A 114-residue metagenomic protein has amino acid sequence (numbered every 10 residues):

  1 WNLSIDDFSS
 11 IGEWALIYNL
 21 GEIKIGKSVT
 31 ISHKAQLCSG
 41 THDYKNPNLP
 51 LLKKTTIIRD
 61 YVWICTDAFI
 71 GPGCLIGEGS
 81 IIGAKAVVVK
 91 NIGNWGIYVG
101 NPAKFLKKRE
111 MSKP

Functional and structural regions predicted by a protein language model:
W1-L75, G96, N101-P102, L106-K113: Flexible, glycine/small-residue-enriched loop-and-beta-strand segment within the central core of proteins
T66-K90: Beta-rich strand-turn-strand
